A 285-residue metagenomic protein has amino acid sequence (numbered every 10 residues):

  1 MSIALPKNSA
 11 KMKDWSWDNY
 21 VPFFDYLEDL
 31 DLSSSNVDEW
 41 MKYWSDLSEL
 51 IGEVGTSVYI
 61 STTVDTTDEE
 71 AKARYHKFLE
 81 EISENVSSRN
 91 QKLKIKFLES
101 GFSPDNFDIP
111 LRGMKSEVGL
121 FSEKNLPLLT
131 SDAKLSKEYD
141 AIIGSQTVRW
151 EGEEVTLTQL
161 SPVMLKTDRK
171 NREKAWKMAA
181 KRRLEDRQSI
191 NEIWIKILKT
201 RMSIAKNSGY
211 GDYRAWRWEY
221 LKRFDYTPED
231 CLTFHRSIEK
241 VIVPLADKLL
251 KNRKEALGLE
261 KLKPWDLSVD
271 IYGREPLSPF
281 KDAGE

Functional and structural regions predicted by a protein language model:
M1-K281: A well-structured
A283-E285: Amphipathic alpha-helical domain-onset/packing element
